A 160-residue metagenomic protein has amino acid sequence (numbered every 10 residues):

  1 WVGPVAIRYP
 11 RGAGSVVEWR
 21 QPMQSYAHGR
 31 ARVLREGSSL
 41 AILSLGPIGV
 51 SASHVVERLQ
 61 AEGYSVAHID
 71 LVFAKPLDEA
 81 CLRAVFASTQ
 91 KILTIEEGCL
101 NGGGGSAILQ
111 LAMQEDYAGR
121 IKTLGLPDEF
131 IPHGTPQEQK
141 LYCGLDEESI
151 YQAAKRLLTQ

Functional and structural regions predicted by a protein language model:
W1-Q160: Thiamine diphosphate
